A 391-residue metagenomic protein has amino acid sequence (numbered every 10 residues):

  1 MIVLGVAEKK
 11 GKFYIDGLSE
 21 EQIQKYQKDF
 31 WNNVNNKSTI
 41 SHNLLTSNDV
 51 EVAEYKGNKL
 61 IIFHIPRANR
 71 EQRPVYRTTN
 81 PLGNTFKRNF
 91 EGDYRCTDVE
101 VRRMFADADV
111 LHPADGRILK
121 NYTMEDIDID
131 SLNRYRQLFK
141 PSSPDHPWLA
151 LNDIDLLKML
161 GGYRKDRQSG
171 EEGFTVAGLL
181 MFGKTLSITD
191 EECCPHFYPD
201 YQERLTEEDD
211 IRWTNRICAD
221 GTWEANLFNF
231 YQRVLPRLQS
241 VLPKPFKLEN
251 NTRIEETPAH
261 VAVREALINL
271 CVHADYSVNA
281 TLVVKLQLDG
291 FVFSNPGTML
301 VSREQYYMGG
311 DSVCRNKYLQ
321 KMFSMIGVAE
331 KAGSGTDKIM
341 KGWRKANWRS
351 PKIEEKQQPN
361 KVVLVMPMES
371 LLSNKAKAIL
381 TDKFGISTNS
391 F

Functional and structural regions predicted by a protein language model:
M1-H260, L267-L372: Conserved N-terminal catalytic/coupling substructures associated with nucleotide/phosphate chemistry
S370-F391: Short alpha-helical segments that sit at the start of domains
